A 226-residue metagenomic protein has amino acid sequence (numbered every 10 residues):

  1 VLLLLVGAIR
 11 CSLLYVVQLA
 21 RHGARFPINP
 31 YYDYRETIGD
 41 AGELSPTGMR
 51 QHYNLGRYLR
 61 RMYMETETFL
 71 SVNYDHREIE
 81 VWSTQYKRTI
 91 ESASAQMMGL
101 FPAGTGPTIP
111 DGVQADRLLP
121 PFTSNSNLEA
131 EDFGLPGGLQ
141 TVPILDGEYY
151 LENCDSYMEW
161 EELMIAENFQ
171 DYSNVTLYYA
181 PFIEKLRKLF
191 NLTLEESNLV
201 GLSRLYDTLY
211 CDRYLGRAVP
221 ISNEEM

Functional and structural regions predicted by a protein language model:
V1-G7: Sec-dependent N-terminal signal peptides
G7-M226: Non-catalytic terminal regions with compositionally biased, polar/charged low complexity
